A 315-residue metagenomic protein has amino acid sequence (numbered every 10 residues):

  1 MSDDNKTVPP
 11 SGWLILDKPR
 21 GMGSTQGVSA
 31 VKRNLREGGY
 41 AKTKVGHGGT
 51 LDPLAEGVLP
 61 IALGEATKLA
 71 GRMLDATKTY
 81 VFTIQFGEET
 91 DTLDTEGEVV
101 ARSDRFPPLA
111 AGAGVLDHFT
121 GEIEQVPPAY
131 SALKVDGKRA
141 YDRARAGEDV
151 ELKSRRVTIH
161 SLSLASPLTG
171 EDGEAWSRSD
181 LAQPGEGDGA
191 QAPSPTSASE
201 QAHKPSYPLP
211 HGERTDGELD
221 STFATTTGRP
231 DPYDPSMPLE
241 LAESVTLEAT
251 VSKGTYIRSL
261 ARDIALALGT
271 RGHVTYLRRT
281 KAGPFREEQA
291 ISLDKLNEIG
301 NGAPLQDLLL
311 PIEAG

Functional and structural regions predicted by a protein language model:
M1-G315: Catalytic/RNA-binding core of pseudouridine synthases
